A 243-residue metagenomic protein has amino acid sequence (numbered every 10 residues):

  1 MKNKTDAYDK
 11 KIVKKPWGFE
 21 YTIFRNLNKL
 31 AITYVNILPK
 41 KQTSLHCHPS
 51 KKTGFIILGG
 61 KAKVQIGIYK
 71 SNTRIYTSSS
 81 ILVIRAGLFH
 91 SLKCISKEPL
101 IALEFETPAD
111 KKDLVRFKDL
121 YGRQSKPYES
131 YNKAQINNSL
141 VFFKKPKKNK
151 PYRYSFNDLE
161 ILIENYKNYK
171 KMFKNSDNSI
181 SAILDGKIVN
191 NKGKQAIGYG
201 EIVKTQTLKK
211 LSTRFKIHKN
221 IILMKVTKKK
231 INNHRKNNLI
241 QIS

Functional and structural regions predicted by a protein language model:
D6-K15, K93-P146, K216-S243: Double-stranded beta-helix
K10-K51, A134-I180: A short glycine-rich, His/Asp/Glu-containing loop-to-beta-strand
W17-G18, L38-T53, I57-A62, S71 (+2 more regions): Catalytic cores of nucleotide-enabled group-transfer and carboxylate-activating enzymes in metabolic and assembly-line
Y34, C47, I66-I68, C94 (+3 more regions): Residue-level recognition of conserved beta-strand positions in structured domain cores
Q42-S44, T53-F55, G60-I66, S179-S181 (+2 more regions): Short beta-strand segments in beta-sandwich/barrel cores
C47-P49, I56, Y76, C94-K97 (+3 more regions): Short glycine/proline-enriched turns and hinge-like loops at secondary-structure junctions
K51, Y76-V83, G87-F89, K93 (+2 more regions): Phosphate-end processing signature that detects enzymes handling 5′-triphosphorylated RNA and polyphosphate
I68-F89, V189-S212: Short acidic-glycine-tyrosine-enriched beta hairpin
